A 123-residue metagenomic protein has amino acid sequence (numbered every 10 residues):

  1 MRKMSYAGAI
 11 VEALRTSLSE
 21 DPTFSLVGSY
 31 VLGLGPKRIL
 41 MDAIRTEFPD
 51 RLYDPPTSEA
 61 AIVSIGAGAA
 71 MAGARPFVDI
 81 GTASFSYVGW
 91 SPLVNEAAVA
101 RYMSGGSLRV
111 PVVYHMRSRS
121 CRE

Functional and structural regions predicted by a protein language model:
M1-E123: Thiamine diphosphate
